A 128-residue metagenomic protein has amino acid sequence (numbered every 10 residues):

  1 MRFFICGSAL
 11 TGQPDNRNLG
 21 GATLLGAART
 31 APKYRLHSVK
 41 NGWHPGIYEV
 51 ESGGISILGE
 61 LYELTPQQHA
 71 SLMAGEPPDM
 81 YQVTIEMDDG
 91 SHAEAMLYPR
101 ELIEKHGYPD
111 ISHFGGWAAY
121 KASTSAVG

Functional and structural regions predicted by a protein language model:
M1-G128: Glycine-aromatic micro-motifs
